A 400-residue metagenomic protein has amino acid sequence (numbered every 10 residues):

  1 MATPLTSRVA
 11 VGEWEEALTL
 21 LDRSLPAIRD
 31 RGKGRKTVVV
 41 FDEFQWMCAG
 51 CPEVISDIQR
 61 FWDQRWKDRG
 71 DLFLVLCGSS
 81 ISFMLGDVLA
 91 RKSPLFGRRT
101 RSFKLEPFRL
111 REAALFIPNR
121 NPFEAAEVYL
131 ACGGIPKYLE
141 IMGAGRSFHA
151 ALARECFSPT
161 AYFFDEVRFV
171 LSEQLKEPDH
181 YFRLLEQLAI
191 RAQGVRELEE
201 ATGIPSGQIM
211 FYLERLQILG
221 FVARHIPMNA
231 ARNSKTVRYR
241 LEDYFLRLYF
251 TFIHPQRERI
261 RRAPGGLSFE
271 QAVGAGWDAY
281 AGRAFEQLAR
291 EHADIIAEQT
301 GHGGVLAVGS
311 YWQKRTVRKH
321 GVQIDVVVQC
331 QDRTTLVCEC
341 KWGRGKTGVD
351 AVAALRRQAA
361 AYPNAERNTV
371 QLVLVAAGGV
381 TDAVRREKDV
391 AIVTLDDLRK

Functional and structural regions predicted by a protein language model:
M1-Q271: Phosphate-binding site recognition
V237-K400: A cross-kingdom feature that marks ATP-driven nucleic-acid transaction machinery
